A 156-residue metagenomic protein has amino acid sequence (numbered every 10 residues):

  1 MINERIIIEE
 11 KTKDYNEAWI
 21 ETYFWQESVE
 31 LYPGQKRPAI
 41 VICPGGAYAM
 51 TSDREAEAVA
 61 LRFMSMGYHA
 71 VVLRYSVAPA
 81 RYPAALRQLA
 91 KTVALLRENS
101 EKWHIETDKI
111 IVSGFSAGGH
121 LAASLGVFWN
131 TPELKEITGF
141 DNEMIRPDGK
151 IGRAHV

Functional and structural regions predicted by a protein language model:
M1-R37, Y82-P83: N-terminal cap/lid segment of alpha/beta-hydrolase-fold proteins
G34, S52-V71: Short amphipathic alpha-helix adjacent to the substrate-entry channel of hydrolases
K36-G45: Short beta-strand element of the alpha/beta-hydrolase
A39, M64-R74, I111: A fold-wide structural signal in alpha/beta-hydrolase
T51-D53, L73-T107: Catalytic nucleophile-loop/oxyanion-hole region of alpha/beta-hydrolase and closely related hydrolase-like folds
E57-A60, L89, F128-N130: Glycine-rich, phosphate-binding/catalytic loops in enzymes
A94-H155: Primarily recognizes the serine-hydrolase "nucleophile elbow" in alpha/beta-hydrolase and SGNH/GDSL folds
